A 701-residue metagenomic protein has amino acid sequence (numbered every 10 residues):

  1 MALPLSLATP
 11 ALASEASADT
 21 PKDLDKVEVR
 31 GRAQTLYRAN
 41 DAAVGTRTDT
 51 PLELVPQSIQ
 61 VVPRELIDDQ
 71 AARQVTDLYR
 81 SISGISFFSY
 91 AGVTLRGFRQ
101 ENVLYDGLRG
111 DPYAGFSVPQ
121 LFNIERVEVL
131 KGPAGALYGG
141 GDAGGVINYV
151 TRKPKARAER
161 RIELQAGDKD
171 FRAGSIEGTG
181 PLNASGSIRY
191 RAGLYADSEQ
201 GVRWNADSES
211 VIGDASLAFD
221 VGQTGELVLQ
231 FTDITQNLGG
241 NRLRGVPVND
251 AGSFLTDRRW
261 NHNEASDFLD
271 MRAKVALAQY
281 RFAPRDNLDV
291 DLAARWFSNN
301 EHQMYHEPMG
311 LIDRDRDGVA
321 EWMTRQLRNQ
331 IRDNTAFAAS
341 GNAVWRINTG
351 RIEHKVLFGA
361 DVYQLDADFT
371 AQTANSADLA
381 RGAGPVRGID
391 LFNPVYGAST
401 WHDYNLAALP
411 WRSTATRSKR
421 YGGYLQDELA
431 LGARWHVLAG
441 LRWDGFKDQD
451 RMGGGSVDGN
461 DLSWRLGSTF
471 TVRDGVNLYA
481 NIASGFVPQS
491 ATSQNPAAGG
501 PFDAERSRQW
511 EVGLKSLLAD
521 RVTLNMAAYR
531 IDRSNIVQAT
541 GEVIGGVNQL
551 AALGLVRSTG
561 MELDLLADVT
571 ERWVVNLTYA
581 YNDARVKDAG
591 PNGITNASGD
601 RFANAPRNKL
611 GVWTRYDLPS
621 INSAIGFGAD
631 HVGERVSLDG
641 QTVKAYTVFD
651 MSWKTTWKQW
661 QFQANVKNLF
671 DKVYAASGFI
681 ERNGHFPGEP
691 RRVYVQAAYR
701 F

Functional and structural regions predicted by a protein language model:
D23-A158, V512: Acidic, small-polar-rich N-terminal luminal/periplasmic segments of exported/outer-membrane proteins
F122-E125, A136-G213, V221-G225, K274 (+2 more regions): Outer-membrane beta-barrel translocator/receptor signature
D197-G201, D214-A283, S298-N334, R381-R412 (+3 more regions): Acidic/polar loop-and-plug regions of large Gram-negative outer-membrane beta-barrel proteins
D220, N334, E353-L365, R412-R533 (+6 more regions): Structural signature of Gram-negative outer-membrane beta-barrels, strongest in the C-terminal barrel of TonB-dependent
T235-D250, D366, T469-E511, T523-L524 (+4 more regions): Surface-exposed extracellular loop regions of Gram-negative outer-membrane beta-barrel proteins, predominantly
Q279-A283, D289-R295, N299-E307, T471 (+2 more regions): Membrane-embedded beta-barrel scaffold of Gram-negative outer-membrane proteins
A433-R434, R530-D532, A551-D639, V673 (+1 more regions): Gram-negative outer-membrane beta-barrel transporters
D630-V636, K654-F701: C-terminal beta-signal and adjacent terminal beta-strands/loops of Gram-negative outer-membrane beta-barrel proteins
